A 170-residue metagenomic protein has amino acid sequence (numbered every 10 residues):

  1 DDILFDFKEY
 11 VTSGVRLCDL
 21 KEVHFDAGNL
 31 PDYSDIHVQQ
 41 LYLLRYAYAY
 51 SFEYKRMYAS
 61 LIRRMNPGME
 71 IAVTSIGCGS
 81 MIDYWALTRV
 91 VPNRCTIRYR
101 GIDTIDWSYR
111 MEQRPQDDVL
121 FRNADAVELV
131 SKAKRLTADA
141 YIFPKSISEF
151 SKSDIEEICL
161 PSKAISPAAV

Functional and structural regions predicted by a protein language model:
D1-H24: N-terminal auxiliary segments of SAM/dcSAM-dependent transferases
A27-M65: Class I SAM-dependent methyltransferase Rossmann-like catalytic core, especially the SAM/SAH-binding loop
M69-G79: Conserved class I S-adenosyl-L-methionine
S80-R94: Conserved SAM-binding loop of SAM-dependent methyltransferases across substrates and taxa, primarily the Class I
R98-D103: Conserved SAM-binding motif I beta-strand of class I
R110-R135: S-adenosyl-L-methionine
A138-D154: A short SAM/SAH-binding and catalytic strip from SAM-dependent methyltransferases
S166-V170: Conserved beta-strand signature within the Rossmann-like core of class I S-adenosyl-L-methionine
